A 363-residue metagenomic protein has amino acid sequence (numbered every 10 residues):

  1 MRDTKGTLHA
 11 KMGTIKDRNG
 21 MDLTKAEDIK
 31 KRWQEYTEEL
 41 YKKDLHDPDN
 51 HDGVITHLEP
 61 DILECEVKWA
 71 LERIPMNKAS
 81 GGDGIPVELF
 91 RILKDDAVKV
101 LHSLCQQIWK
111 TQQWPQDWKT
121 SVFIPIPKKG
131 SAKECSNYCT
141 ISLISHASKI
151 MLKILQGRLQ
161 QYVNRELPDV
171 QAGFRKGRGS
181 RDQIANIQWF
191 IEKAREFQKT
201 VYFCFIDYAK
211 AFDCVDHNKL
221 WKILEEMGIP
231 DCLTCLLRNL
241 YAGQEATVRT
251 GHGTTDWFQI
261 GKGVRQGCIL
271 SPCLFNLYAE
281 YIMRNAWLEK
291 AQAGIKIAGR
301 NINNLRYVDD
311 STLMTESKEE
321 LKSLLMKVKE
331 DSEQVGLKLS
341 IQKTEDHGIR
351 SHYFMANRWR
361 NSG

Functional and structural regions predicted by a protein language model:
M1-N137, S142, H146-I150, L167: Surface-exposed loop/turn segments and immediately adjacent short secondary-structure elements within folded domains
D3-G6, H252, L339-G363: Short, conserved micro-motifs composed of acidic
T14-I15, N77-I85, K133-L143, R181-E225: Conserved catalytic palm subdomain of right-hand nucleotidyl-transferase polymerases, strongest for RNA-directed enzymes
I29, W33, G82, P86 (+12 more regions): Hydrophobic (often cysteine-bearing) scaffold residues that line and stabilize catalytic clefts of nucleotide/cofactor
L45-K68, Q113, W118-V122, Q161-C214 (+6 more regions): Active-site-proximal segment of RNA-dependent polymerases
E64-R73, V100-I108, I154-L159, Q183-R195 (+3 more regions): Inter-domain linker/hinge segments that demarcate the starts of reverse transcriptase and RNase H-type modules
Y208-V308, E316-L324, Q342-I349: Conserved polymerase palm-domain catalytic core
